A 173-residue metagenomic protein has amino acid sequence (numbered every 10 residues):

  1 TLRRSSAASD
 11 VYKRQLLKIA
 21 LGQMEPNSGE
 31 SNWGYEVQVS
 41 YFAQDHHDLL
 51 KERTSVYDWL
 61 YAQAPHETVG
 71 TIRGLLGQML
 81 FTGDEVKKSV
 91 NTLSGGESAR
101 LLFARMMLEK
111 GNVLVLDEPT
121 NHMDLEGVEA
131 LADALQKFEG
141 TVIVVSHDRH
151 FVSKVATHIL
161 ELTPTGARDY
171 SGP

Functional and structural regions predicted by a protein language model:
T1-L2: Short, well-ordered junction/capping motifs at the entry into regular secondary structure
S5-P173: ABC ATP-binding cassette signature C-motif
